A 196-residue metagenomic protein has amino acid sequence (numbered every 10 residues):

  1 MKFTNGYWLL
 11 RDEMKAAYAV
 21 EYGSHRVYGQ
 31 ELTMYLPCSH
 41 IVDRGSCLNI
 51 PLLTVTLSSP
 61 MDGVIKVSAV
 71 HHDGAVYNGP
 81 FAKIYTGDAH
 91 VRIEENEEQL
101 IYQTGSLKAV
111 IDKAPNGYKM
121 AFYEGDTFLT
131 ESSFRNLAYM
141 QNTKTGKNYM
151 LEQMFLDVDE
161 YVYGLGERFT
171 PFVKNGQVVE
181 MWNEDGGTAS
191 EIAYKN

Functional and structural regions predicted by a protein language model:
M1-T4, C47-L48, V70, H90-N196: Catalytic and substrate-binding clefts that recognize carbohydrates or anionic sugar/phosphate headgroups
F3-D43, C47-E98: A low-complexity, Ser/Thr/Gly/Pro-enriched, surface-exposed linker/loop concept that marks segments flanking
